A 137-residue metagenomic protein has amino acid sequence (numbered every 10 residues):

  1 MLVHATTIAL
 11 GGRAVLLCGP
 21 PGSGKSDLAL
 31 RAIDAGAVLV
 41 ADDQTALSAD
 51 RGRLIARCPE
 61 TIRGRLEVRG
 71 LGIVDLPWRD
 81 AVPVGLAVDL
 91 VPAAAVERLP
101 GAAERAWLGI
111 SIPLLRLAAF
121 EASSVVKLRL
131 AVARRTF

Functional and structural regions predicted by a protein language model:
M1, V40, E97-R98: Short solvent-exposed loop/turn micro-motifs enriched in small/polar/acidic residues
M1-I8: Pre-Walker A adenine-sensing motif
I8-I33: Glycine-rich phosphate-binding P-loop
D34-P92: Conserved nucleotide-sensing/catalytic segment adjacent to the nucleotide-binding pocket in NTP-handling enzymes
A81-F137: Conserved NTP phosphate-binding and transfer environment spanning the P-loop NTPase/kinase superfamily
